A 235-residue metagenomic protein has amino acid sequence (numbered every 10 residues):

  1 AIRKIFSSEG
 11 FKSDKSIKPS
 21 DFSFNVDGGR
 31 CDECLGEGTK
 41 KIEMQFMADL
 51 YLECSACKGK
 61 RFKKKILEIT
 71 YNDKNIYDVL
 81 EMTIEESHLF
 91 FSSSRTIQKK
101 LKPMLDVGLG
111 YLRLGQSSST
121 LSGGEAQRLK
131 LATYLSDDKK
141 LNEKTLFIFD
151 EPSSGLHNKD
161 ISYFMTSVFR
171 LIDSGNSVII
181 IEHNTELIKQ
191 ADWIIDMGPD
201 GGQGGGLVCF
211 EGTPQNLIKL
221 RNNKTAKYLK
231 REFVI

Functional and structural regions predicted by a protein language model:
A1-I235: Conserved phosphate-binding elements of NTP-dependent enzyme cores
